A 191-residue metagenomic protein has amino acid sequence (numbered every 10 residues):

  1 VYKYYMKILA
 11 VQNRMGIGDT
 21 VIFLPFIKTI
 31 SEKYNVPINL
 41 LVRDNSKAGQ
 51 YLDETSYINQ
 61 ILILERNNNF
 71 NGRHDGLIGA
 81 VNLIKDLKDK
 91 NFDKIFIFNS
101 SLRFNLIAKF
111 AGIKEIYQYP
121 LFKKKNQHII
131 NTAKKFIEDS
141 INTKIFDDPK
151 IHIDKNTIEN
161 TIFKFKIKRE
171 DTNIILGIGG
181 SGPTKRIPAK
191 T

Functional and structural regions predicted by a protein language model:
V1-T191: Catalytic machinery of carbohydrate-active enzymes, primarily nucleotide-sugar-dependent glycosyltransferases
